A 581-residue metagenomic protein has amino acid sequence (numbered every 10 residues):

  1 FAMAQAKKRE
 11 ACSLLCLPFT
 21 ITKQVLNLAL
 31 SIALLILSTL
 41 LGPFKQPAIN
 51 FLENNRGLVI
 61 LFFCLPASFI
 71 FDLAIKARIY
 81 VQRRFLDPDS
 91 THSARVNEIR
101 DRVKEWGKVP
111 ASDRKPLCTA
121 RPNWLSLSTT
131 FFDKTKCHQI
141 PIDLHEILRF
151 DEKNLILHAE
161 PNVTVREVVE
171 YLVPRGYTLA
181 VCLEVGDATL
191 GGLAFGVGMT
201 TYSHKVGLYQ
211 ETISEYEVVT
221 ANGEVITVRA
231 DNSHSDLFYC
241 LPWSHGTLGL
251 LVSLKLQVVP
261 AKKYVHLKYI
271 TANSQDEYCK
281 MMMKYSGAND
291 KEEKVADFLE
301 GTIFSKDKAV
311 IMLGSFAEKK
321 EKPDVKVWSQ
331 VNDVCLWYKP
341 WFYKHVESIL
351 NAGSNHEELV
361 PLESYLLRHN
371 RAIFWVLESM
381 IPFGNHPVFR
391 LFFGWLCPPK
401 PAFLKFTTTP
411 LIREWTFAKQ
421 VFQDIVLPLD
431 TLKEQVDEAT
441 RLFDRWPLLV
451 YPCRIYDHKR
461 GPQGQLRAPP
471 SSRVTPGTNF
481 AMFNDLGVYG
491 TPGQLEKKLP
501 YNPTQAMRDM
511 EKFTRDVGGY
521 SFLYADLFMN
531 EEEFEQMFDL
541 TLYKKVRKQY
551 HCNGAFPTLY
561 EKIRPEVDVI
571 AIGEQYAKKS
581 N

Functional and structural regions predicted by a protein language model:
F1-S112, T558-N581: Eukaryotic N-terminal low-complexity, Ser/Thr- and Lys/Arg-rich leader segments that predominantly function as
A4, K8-L30, G42, I49-E53 (+5 more regions): C-terminal substrate-binding/cap subdomain adjacent to the FAD-binding core in PCMH-type and related FAD-linked
N55-F62, P66-R78, L404-P410, S471 (+3 more regions): Activity-critical C-terminal alpha-helical subdomain
Q82-N97, Y264-L267, W415-Q423, G487-E496: Glycine- and acidic
L86-D187, G191-Y202, V450: Glycine-rich N-terminal segment of FAD-binding domains in flavoprotein oxidoreductases, spanning the beta-loop-helix
C118-R121, D297-F304, Q420, I425 (+2 more regions): A short glycine-rich, hydrophobically flanked beta-strand micro-motif that places a catalytic Asp/Glu for divalent metal
F132, V310-A317, F392-W395, K400 (+3 more regions): Short glycine/threonine-rich loop-to-helix capping motif typified by GTGT followed within a few residues by an Asp-Pro
I425-W446, N484-D485, Y489-F522: Extended C-terminal subregions enriched in glycine
